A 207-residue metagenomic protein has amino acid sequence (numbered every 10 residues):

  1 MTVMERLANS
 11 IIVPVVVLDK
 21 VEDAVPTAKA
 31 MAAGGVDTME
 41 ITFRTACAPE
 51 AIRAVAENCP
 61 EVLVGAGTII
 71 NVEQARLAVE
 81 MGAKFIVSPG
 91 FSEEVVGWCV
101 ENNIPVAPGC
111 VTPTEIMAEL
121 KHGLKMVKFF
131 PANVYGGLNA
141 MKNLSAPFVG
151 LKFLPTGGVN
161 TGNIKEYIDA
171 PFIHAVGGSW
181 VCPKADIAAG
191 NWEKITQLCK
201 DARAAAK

Functional and structural regions predicted by a protein language model:
M1-M81, E101, G150, T161 (+2 more regions): Conserved N-terminal beta1-alpha1 strand-loop-helix module at the mouth
V17-D19, A66-V72, S88-S92, P108-P113 (+2 more regions): Glycine-rich beta-to-alpha transition loops that act as phosphate-gripper elements at the mouths of alpha/beta enzyme
K29, G34, K121, K128-F129 (+5 more regions): Mobile acidic interaction elements
E40, G65, V87, A107 (+2 more regions): Conserved beta-strand positions in the central sheet of alpha/beta enzyme cores
N71-M81, T114-H122, N139, V159-A175: Catalytic cores of alpha/beta
P89-V95, K128-L138, F172-K194: Glycine-rich phosphate-binding active-site loops on the catalytic face of alpha/beta enzymes
S92-M126, F130-Y135: Histidine/lysine/aspartate-rich catalytic loop segments that bind and position anionic ligands
C99, V106, G137-F148, P155: CoA-thioester-processing core
